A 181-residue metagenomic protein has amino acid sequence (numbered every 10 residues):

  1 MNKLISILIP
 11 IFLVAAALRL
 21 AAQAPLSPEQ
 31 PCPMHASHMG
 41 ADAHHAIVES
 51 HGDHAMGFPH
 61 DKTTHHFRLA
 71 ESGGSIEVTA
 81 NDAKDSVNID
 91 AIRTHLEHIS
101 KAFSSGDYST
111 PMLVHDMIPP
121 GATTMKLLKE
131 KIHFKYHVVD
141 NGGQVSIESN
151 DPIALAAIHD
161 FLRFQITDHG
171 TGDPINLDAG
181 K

Functional and structural regions predicted by a protein language model:
M1-I9: Bacterial N-terminal signal peptides that target proteins for export
L8-R19: Bacterial N-terminal signal peptides
L18-K181: Intrinsically disordered, low-complexity terminal tails/loops enriched in metal-binding residues
